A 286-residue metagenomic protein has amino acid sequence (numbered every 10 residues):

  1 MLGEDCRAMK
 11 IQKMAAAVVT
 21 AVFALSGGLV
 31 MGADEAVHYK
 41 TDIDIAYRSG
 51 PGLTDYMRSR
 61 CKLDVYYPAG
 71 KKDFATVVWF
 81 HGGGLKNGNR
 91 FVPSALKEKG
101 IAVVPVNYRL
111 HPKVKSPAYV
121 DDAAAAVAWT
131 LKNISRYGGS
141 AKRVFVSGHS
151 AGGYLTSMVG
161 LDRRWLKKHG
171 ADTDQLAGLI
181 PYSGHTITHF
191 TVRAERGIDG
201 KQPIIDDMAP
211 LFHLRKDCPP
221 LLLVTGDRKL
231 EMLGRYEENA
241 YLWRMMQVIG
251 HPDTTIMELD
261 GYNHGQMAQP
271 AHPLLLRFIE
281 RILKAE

Functional and structural regions predicted by a protein language model:
A33-K71: N-terminal cap/lid segment of alpha/beta-hydrolase-fold proteins
D73-G82: Short beta-strand element of the alpha/beta-hydrolase
N89-V106: Short amphipathic alpha-helix adjacent to the substrate-entry channel of hydrolases
K115-S135: Alpha/beta-hydrolase active-site loop
L131-R193, D206: Primarily recognizes the serine-hydrolase "nucleophile elbow" in alpha/beta-hydrolase and SGNH/GDSL folds
G170-G178, S183-F190, K201-A240, R244 (+1 more regions): The feature captures the conserved acid-bearing segment of alpha/beta-hydrolase catalytic domains
V224, A240, Q247-E286: C-terminal catalytic histidine-bearing segment of alpha/beta-hydrolase fold enzymes
